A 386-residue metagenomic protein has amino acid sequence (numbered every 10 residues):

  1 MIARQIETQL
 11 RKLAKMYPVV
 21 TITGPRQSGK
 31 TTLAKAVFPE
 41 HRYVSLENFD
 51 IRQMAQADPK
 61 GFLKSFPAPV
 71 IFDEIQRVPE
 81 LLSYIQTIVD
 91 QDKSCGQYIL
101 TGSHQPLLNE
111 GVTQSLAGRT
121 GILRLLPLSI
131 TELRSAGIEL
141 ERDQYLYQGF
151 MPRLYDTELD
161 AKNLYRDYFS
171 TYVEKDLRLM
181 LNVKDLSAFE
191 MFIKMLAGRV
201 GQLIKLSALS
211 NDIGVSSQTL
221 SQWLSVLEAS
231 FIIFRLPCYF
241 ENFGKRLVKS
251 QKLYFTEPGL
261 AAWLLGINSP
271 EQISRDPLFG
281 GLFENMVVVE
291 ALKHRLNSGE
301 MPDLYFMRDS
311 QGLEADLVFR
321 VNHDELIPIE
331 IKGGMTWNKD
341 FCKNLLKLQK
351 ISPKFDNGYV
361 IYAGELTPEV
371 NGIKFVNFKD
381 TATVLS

Functional and structural regions predicted by a protein language model:
A3-T8, K12-V20, P25, T31-L46 (+3 more regions): A cross-kingdom feature that marks ATP-driven nucleic-acid transaction machinery
P18, P67-P69, S94-I99: Loop/turn-to-beta-strand initiation segments
H41-P69: Short glycine-rich substrate-engagement loop in P-loop NTPases that contacts/grips substrate
F66-E80: Conserved P-loop NTPase "ATPase switch" module shared by AAA+ and STAND
L82-L100, Q105-P106, Q114: Conserved catalytic/switch belt of AAA+ P-loop NTPases
T101-Q105, G111, P127-L128, Y362-G364: A short beta-strand-to-loop transition that corresponds to the Sensor-1 phosphate-sensing loop of AAA+ P-loop ATPases
P106-G121, I138: Short regulatory helix/loop adjacent to the ATP-binding pocket of P-loop NTPases
R124-D303, M307-D309: Interdomain hinge/linker elements that couple catalytic modules in large macromolecular machines
